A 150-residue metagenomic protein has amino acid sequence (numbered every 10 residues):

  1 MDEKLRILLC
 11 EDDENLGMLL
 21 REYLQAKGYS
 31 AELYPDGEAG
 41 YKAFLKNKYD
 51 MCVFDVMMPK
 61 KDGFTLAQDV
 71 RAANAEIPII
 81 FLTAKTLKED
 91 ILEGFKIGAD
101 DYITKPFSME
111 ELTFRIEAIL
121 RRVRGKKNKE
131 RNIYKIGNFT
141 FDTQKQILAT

Functional and structural regions predicted by a protein language model:
M1-R124: N-terminal/domain-start alpha-helical segments
L5-R6, A118-T150: Short, Lys/Arg-enriched segments at the junction into DNA-binding effector domains of transcriptional regulators
